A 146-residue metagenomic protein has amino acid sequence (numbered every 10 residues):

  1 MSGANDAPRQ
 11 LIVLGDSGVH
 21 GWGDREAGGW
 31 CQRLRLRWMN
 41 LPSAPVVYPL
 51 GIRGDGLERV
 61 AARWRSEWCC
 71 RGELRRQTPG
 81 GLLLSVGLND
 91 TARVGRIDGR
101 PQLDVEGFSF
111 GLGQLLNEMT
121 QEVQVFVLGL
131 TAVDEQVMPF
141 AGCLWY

Functional and structural regions predicted by a protein language model:
M1-R9: Extreme N-terminus of proteins, especially the signal/transit-peptide cleavage junction and the first residues
D6-A7, L36-S43, A61-Y146: Alpha-helical cap/lid subdomain in secreted, periplasmic, or secretory-pathway luminal O-acyl-processing enzymes
P8-R25, C31, G56, T91: Catalytic nucleophile-elbow at a beta strand-turn-alpha helix junction centered on a G-D-S/GDSL motif, marking
D16, I52, L130: Cofactor-binding loop segments of dinucleotide-utilizing enzymes, especially the Rossmann-like FAD- and NAD(P)+-binding
D24-A27, G54-L57, D98-V105: Flexible, glycine- and charge-enriched loops at secondary-structure boundaries
N40-E58: A short beta-strand-loop structural module common to alpha/beta enzyme folds
